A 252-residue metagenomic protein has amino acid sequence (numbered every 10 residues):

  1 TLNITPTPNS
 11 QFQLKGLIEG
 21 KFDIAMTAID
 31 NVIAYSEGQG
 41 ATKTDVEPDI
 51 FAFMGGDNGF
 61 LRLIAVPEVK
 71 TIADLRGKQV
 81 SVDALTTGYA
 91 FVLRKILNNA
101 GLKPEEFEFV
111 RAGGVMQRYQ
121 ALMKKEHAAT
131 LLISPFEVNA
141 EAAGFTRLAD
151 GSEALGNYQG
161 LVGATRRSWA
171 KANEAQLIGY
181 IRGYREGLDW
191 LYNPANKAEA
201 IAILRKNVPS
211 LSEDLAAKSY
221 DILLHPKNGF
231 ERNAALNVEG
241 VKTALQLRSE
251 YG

Functional and structural regions predicted by a protein language model:
T1, P48, N139, F145-T146 (+4 more regions): Amphipathic repeat-derived elements
T1-G113, R118-A121, A128-S134, L148-G151 (+1 more regions): Short, glycine-/small- and polar/acidic-enriched structural segments that line small-molecule recognition paths
G20, A100, A143, N207 (+1 more regions): Residues at alpha-helix termini
D30, Q39-G40, M116-V208: Pocket-lining segment of extracytoplasmic ligand-binding domains
V66, T87, D150, A164-R166 (+3 more regions): Alpha-helix initiation/capping motif
G77, T165-S168, N228-G229: Short amphipathic alpha-helical segments at helix-loop
K171-G252: Secondary-structure end/capping motifs
